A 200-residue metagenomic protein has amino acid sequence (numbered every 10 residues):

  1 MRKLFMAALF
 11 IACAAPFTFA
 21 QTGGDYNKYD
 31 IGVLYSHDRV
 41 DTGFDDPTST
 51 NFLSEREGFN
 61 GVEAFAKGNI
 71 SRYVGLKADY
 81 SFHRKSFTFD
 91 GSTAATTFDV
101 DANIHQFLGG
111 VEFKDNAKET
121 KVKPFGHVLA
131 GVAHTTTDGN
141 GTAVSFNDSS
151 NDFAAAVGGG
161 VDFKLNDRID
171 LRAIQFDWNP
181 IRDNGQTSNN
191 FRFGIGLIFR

Functional and structural regions predicted by a protein language model:
F5-Y35, V40-D41, K121, R200: Outer-membrane beta-barrel biogenesis signature
Q21, H37-R39, F65-N140, N190-R200: Gram-negative (and chloroplast) outer-membrane scaffold detector with strong preference for beta-barrel transmembrane
N27, R56-V62, D101-F107, V122 (+2 more regions): Residues that define the transmembrane beta-barrel architecture of outer-membrane proteins
Y29-F65: N-terminal targeting signals for Sec/Tat export/insertion, comprising classic cleavable signal peptides
P47-F52, S92-V100, N140-N147, W178-N184: Extracellular loop and loop/strand-boundary signature of outer-membrane beta-barrel proteins
K85-F89, F163-R200: Predominantly the C-terminal beta-signal and adjacent terminal strand-loop region of outer-membrane beta-barrel
F107-G109, G126-V132, N151-V161, Q175-W178: Hydrophobic alpha-helical segments of small multi-pass membrane proteins
